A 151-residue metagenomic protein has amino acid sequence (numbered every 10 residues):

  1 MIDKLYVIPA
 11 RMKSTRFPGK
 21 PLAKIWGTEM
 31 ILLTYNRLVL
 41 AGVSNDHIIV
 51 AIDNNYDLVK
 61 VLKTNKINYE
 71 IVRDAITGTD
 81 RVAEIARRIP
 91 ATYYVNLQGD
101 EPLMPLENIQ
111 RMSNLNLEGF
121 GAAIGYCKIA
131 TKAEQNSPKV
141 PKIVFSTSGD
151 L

Functional and structural regions predicted by a protein language model:
I2-I52: N-terminal glycine-rich phosphate-binding loop and ensuing alpha1 helix
D3-L5, Y93, A122: Residue-level preference for the first positions of well-ordered beta-strands
P9, N96-Q98, G125-K128: Short beta-strand segments
N45, A91, E118-A122: Short, high-confidence coil segments that cap the C-terminus of an alpha-helix and link into the following beta-strand
N54-N114: Short phosphate-binding loop-to-helix
M104-L151: Conserved core of the sugar-phosphate nucleotidyltransferase
